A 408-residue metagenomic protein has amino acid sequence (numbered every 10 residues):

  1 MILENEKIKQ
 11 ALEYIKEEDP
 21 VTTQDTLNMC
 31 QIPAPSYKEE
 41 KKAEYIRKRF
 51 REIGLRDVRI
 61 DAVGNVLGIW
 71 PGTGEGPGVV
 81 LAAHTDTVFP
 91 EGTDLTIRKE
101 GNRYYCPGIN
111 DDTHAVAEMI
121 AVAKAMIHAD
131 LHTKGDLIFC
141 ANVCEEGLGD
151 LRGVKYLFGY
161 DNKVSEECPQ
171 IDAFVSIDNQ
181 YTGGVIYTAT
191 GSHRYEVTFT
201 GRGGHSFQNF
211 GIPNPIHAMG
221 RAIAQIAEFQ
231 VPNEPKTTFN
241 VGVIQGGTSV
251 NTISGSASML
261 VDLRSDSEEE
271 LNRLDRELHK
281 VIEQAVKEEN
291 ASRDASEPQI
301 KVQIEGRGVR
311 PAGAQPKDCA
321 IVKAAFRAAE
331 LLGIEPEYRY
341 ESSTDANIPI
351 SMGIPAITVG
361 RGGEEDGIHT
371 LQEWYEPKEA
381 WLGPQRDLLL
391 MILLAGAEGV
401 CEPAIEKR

Functional and structural regions predicted by a protein language model:
M1-E6, Q10, I216-R408: Metal-dependent amide/peptide-bond hydrolase catalytic core, centered on the "pita-bread" metallohydrolase fold
I2-Y105: Acidic/His- and Gly-rich active-site-bordering loop/insert found across diverse amide/peptide-bond hydrolases
L81, K99-D150, Y195-F199, Q208-Q230 (+3 more regions): Alpha-helical metal-binding/catalytic segments enriched in His/Glu/Asp
A83-V88, D94, N179-T182, A189-H193 (+2 more regions): Short glycine-enriched loops at secondary-structure junctions
T85-K99, Y187-T198, R327, I357: Acidic-glycine-rich active-site phosphate/pyrophosphate-binding loop
F89, L131, I186-S192, V250-G255 (+1 more regions): Short glycine/proline-enriched loop/turn "hinge" motifs that connect secondary-structure elements and lie
R103, G108, D112-T190, P232 (+2 more regions): Acidic/histidine-rich catalytic neighborhood of metal-dependent amide-processing enzymes
